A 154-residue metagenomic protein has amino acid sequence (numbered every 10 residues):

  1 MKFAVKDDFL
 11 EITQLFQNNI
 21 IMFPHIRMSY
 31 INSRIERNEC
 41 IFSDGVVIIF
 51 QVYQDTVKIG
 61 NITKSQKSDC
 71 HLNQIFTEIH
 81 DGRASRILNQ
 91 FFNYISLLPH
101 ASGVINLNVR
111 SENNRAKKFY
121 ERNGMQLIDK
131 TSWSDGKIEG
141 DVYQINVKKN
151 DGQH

Functional and structural regions predicted by a protein language model:
M1-H25: Short amphipathic alpha-helix that is part of the acyltransferase structural core
I20-I41: Active-site rim helix/loop that mediates acceptor-substrate recognition in acyltransferases
R37-V52: Conserved beta-hairpin
N73-R83, R110: A short, internal acetyl-CoA/4′-phosphopantetheine-binding micro-motif in the GNAT/acyltransferase core
D81-L97, K118-R122: Conserved acetyl-CoA-binding loop-helix of GNAT-fold acetyltransferases
L97-V109: Conserved GNAT acetyl-CoA-binding A-motif
N106-K117, W133-I138: Conserved beta-strand-loop-alpha-helix junction that forms the acyl-donor binding cleft
E121-K130: Conserved acetyl-CoA-binding loop of GNAT-fold acetyltransferases
